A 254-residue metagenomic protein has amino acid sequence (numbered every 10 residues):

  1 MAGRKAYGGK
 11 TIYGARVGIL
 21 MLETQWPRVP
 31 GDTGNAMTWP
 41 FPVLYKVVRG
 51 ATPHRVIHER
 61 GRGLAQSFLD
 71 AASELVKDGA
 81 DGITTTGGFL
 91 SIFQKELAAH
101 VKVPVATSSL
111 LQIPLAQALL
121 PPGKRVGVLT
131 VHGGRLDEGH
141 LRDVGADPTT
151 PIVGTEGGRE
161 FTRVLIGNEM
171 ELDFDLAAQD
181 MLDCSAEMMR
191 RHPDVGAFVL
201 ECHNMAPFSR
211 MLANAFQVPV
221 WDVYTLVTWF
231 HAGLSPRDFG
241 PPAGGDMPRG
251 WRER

Functional and structural regions predicted by a protein language model:
M1-A65, T130-L172, M247: N-terminal glycine-rich anion-binding loop in soluble enzyme alpha/beta folds
A2-T11, A15-L20, W39-G82, T86 (+6 more regions): Metallocofactor- and cofactor-centric catalytic cores in central/energy metabolism, strongly enriched
Q25, G82-F93, S109-Q112, V131-R135 (+2 more regions): Gly/Ser/Thr-rich loops at beta-strand to alpha-helix junctions that form or flank small-molecule/cofactor-binding
E96-L120, A213-H231: Short, acidic/small-residue loops that bind anionic groups at enzyme active sites
S109-G139: Hydrophobic, well-structured mid-protein blocks that either form specific transmembrane helices
L119-V128, D143, G167-M170, L234-P242: Short, surface-exposed amphipathic charged segments that create phosphate/polyanion-binding patches used for binding
A177-D194, P207: A short, acidic, amphipathic alpha-helical segment used as a generic capping/interface helix at domain edges
E201, M205-P207, W221-R254: C-terminal functional extensions of proteins
